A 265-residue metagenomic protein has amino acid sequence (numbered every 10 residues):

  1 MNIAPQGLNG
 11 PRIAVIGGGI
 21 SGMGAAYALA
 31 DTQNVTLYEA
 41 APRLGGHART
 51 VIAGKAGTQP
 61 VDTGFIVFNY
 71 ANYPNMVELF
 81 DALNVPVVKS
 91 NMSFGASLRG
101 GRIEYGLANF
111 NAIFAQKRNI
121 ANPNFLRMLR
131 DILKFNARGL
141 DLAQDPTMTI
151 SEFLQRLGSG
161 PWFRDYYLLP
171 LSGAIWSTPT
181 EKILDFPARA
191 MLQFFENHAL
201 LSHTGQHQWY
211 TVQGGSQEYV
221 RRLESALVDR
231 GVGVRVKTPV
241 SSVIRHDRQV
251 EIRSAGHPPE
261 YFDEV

Functional and structural regions predicted by a protein language model:
M1-N9: A short, basic/flexible loop-to-alpha-helix module at the beginning of a structural domain
P11-L37: N-terminal Rossmann-like FAD-binding beta1-loop-alpha1 element of flavoenzymes
I16, E260-V265: Short hydrophobic core segments
A30-G54: Glycine-rich FAD pyrophosphate-binding loop
T36, V88, G233-R235, E260: General small-molecule cofactor/ligand-binding pocket signal
A56, G100-G101, A255-H257: Glycine-centered tight beta-turn/hairpin loop motif at sheet-sheet or coil-to-beta transitions
Q59, Y70-Q193: Mobile amphipathic helical/loop "lid" adjacent to a hydrophobic cofactor/ligand pocket
F194-Q249, S254: Helical element adjacent to the flavin cofactor pocket in flavoenzyme catalytic cores
